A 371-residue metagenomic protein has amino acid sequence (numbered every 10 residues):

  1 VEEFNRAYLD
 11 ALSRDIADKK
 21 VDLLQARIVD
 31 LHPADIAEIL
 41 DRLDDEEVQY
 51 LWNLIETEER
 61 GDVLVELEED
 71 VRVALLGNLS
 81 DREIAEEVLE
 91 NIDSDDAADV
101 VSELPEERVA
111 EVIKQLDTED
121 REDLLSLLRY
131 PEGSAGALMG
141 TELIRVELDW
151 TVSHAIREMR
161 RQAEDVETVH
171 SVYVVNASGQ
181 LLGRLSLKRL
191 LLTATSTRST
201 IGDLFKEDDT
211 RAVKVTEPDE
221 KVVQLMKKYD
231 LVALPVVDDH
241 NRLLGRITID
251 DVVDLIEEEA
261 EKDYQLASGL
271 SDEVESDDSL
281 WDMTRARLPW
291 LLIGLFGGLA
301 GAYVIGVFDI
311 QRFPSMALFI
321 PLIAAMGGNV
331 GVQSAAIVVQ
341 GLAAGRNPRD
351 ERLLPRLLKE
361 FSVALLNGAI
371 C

Functional and structural regions predicted by a protein language model:
V1-A267: Hydrophobic packing positions in regular secondary-structure scaffolds
A260-C371: Alpha-helical transmembrane segments and their membrane-interface boundaries that form or gate the permeation pathway
